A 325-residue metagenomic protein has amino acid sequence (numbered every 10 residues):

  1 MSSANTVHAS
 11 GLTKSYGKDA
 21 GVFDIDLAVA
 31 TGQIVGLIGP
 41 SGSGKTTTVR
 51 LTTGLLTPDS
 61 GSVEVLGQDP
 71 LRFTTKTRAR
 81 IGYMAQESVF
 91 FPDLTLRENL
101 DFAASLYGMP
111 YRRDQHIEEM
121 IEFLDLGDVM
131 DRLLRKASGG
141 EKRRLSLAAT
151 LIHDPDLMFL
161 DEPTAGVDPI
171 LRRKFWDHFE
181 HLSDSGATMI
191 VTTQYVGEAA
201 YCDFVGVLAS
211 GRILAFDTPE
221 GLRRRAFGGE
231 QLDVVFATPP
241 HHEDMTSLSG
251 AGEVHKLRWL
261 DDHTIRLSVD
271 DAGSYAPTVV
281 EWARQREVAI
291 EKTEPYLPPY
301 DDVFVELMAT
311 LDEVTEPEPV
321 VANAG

Functional and structural regions predicted by a protein language model:
T53: Helix-to-loop junction immediately C-terminal to a conserved catalytic motif
G61-D69, K76-T77: Conserved ABC transporter NBD signature motif
D101, S105-V129: Conserved ABC ATPase "signature" region
D154: Conserved catalytic motifs of ABC-family nucleotide-binding domains
M158-D161: Catalytic Walker B motif of ABC-type/P-loop ATPase nucleotide-binding domains
D177-V191, V196-D270: ABC transporter nucleotide-binding domain
